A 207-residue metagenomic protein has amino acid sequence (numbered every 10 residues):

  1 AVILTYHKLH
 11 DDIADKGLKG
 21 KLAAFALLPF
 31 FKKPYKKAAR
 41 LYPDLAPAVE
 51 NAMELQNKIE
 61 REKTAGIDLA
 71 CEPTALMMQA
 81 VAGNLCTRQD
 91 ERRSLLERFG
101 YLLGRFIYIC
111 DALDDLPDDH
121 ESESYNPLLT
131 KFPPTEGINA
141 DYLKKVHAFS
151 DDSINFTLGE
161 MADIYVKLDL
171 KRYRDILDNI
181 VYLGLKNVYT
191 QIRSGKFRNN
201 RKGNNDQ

Functional and structural regions predicted by a protein language model:
A1-R98, R105, I109-H147, D151-T157 (+5 more regions): Acidic catalytic motifs of isoprenoid enzymes
I180-V181: Bilayer-spanning, highly hydrophobic alpha-helical transmembrane segments
